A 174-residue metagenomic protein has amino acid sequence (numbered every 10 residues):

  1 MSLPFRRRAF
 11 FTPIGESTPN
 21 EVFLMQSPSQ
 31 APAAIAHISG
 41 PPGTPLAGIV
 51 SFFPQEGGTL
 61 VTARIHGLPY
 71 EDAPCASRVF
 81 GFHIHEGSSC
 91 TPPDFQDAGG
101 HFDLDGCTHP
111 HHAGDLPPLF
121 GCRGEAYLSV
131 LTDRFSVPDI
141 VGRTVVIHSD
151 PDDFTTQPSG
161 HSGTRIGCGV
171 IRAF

Functional and structural regions predicted by a protein language model:
S2-F174: N-terminal leader/targeting pre-sequences
